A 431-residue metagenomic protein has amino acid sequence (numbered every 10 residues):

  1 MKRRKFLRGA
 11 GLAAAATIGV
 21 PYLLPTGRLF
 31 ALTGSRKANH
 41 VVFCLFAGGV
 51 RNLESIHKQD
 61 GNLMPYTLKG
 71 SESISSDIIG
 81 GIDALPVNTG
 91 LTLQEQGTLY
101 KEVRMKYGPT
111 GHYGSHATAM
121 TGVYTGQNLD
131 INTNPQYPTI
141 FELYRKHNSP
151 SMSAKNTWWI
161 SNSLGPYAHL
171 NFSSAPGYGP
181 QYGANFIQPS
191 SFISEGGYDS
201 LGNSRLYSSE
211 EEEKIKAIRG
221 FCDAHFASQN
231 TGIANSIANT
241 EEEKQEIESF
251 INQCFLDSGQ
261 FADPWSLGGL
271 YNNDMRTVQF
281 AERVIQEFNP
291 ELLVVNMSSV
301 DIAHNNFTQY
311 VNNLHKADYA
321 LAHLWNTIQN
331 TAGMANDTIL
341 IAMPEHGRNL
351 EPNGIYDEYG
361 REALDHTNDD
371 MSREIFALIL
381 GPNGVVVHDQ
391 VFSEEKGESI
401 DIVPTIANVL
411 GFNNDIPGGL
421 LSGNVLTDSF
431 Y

Functional and structural regions predicted by a protein language model:
M1, P21-N52: C-terminal segment of N-terminal export signals and the immediately downstream linker at the start of the mature
R4-R28: N-terminal export signals
T33-V42, H225-E246, F250, F255 (+1 more regions): Active-site regions of oxyanion-processing enzymes, predominantly non-cytosolic
N52-Q59, F172-S173, C254-W265, T277-H323: Active-site His/acidic residue clusters
Q59-G111, W158, H388, S393: Short, structured active-site-proximal loop/turn typified by the sulfatase FGly-forming signature C/S-X-P-X-R
Y124-K244: A contiguous, mid-domain pocket- or channel-lining segment that forms the substrate-recognition surface
F141-E142, N383, F392-F430: Non-catalytic, well-ordered alpha-helical segments in soluble enzyme domains
M343-L380: Histidine-centered active-site microenvironments of extracellular/periplasmic hydrolases and transferases
